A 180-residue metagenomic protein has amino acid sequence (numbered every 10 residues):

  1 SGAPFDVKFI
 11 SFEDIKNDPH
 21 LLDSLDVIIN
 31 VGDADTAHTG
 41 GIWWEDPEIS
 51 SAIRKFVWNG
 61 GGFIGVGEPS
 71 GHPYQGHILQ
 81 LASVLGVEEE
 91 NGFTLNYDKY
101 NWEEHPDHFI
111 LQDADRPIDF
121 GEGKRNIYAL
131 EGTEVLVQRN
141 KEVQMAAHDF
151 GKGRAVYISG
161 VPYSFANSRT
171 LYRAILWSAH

Functional and structural regions predicted by a protein language model:
S1-V27, V31, G67, I78 (+3 more regions): Aromatic-Pro/Gly-enriched surface loop or interdomain linker that acts as a lid/target-recognition segment
F5-K8, T39-W43, E134-V137: Short, flexible loop segments at the rims of nucleotide/cofactor-binding pockets, characterized by
F9-S11, G65, V137-Q138, Y157: Structural signal for conserved beta-strand scaffold positions within catalytic alpha/beta enzyme cores
H20-D23, F56-W58, D149-F150: Extracellular/periplasmic catalytic domains that process cell-envelope and extracellular macromolecules
D26-D33, I64, A155-S159: Structural motif
D35-R116, N167-T170: A glycine-rich, often tryptophan-bearing local segment used as a flexible ligand/cofactor-contacting loop or short
Y74, E90-R169: Catalytic beta-strand/loop cores that center a nucleophilic Ser/Cys/Thr and support acyl-enzyme chemistry
